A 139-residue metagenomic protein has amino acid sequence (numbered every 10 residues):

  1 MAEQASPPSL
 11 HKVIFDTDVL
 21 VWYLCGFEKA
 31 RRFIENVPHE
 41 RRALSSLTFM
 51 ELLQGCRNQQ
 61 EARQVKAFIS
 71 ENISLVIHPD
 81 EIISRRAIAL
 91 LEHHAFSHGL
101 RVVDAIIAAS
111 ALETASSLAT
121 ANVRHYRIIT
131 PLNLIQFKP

Functional and structural regions predicted by a protein language model:
M1-L44, Q54-A67: Short, well-structured N-terminal submotif of metal-dependent ribonuclease cores
A2-P7, H11, S74-A121: Active-site neighborhoods of divalent-metal-dependent phosphate/nucleic-acid chemistry enzymes
F15-D16, S45, L100-R101, N122-V123 (+1 more regions): Histidine- and aromatic-rich ligand-binding microenvironments
V19-L20, T48, I83, I106-I107 (+1 more regions): Alpha-helix capping/helix-boundary segments
G26, A121-R124: Short, polar loop motifs at secondary-structure junctions
I34-E35, R124-P131: Short loop/helix-cap segments at secondary-structure boundaries that form the rim of catalytic
